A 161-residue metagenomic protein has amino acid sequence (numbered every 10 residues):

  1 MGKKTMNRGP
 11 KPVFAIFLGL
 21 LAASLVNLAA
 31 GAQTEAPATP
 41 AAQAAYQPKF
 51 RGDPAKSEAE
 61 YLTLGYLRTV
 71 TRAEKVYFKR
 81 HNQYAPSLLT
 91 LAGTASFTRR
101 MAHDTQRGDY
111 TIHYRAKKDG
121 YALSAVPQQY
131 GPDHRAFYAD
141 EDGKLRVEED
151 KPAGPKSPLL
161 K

Functional and structural regions predicted by a protein language model:
K3-F17: Bacterial N-terminal signal peptides that target proteins for export
A15-N27: Bacterial N-terminal signal peptides
N27-E35: Signal peptide processing junction and immediate N-terminal pro/mature segment of secreted/exported proteins
E35-Y61, G65, T69-H134, A139-D142 (+2 more regions): Extracellular/periplasmic head regions of type IV pilus-like filament subunits
P155-K156: Polytopic alpha-helical membrane proteins, predominantly small-molecule transporters/carriers
